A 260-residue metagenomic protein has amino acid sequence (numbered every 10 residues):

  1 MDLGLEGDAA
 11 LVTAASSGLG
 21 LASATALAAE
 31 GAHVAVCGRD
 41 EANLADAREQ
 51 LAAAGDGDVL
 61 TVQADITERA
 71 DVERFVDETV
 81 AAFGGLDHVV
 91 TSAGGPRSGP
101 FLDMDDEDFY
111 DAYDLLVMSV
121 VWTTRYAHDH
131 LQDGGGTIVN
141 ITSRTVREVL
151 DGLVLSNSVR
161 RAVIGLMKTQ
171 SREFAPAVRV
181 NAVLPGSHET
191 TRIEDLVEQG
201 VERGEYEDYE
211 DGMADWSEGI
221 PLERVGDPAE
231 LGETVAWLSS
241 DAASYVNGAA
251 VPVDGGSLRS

Functional and structural regions predicted by a protein language model:
A9, A14-G18: Conserved glycine-rich cofactor-binding loop
E30-D46: Conserved glycine-rich Rossmann-like NAD(P)H-binding loop of the short-chain dehydrogenase/reductase
V90, A175-R179, V246-G248: Short, small/polar-rich loop/turn modules that mediate ligand/substrate recognition or access, typified
S92-R97, G256: Conserved NAD(P)H cofactor-binding loop of Rossmann-fold oxidoreductase domains
P100-F101, D108-Y113, W216: Substrate-binding pocket helix/loop in short-chain dehydrogenase/reductase
V121, H130, L222-V253, L258: C-terminal substrate-recognition "lid" of short-chain dehydrogenase/reductases
V139-V163, M167-P176, S187-E189: Catalytic loop of short-chain dehydrogenase/reductase
